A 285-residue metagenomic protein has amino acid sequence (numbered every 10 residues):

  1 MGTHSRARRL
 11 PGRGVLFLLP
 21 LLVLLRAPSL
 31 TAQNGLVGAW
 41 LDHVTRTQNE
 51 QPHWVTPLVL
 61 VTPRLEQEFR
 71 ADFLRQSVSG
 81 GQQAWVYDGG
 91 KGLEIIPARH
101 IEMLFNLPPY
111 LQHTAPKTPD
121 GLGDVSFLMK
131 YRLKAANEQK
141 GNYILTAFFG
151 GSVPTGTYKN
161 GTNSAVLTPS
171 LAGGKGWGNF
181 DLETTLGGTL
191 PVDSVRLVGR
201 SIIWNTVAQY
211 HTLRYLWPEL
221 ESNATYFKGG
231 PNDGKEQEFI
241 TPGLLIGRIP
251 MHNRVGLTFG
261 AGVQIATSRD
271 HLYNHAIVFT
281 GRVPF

Functional and structural regions predicted by a protein language model:
M1-L10: N-terminal secretory signal peptides that target proteins for export/translocation
G12-L18: Sec-dependent signal peptide recognition, specifically the positively charged N-region followed immediately by
L19, V23-L24: Sec-dependent, cleavable N-terminal signal peptides
A32-F285: Transmembrane beta-barrel domains of Gram-negative outer membranes and organellar outer membranes
